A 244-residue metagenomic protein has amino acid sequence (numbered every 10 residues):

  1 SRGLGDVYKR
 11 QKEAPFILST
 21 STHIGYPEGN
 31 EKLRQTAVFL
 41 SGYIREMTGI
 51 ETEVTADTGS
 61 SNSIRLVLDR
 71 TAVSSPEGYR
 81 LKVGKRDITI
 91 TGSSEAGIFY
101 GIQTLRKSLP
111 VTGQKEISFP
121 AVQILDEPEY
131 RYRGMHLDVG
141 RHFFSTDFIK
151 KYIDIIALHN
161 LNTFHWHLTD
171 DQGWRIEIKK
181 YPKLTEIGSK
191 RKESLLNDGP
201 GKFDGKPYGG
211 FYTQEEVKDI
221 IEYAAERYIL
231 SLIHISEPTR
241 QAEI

Functional and structural regions predicted by a protein language model:
S1, D6-Y132: Contiguous, structured surface segment used for ligand recognition
S1-Y8, I233-H234, Q241-I244: Single conserved hydrophobic/aromatic residue that forms the stacking wall/gate of nucleotide- or nucleobase-binding
S60-S61, Q172-G173, R240: Short secondary-structure capping/turn micro-motifs that flank functional sites
V73-S236: Feature activates predominantly on carbohydrate-active enzymes
